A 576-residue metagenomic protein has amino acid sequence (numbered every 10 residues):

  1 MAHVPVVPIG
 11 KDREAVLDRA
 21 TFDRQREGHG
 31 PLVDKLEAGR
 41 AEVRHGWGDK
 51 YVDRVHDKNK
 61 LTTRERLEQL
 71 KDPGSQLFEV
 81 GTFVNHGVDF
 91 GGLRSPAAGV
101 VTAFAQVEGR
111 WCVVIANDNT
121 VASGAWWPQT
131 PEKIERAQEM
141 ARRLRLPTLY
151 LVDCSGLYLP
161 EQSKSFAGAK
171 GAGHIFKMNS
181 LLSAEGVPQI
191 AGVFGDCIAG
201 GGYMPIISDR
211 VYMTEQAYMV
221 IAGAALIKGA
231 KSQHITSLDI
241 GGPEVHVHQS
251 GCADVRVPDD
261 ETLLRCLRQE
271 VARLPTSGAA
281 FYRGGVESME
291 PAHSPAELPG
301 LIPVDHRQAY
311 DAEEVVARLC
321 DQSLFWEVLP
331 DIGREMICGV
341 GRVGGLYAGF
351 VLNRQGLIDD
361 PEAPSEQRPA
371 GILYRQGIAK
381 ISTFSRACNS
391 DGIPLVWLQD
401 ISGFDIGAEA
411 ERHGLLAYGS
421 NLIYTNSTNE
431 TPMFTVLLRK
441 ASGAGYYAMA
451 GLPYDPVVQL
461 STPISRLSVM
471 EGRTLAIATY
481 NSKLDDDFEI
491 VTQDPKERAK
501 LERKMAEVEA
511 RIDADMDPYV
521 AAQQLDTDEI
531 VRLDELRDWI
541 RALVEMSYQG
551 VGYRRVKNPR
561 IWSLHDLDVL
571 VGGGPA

Functional and structural regions predicted by a protein language model:
A2-A576: Ligand-binding clefts of soluble mixed alpha/beta catalytic domains
